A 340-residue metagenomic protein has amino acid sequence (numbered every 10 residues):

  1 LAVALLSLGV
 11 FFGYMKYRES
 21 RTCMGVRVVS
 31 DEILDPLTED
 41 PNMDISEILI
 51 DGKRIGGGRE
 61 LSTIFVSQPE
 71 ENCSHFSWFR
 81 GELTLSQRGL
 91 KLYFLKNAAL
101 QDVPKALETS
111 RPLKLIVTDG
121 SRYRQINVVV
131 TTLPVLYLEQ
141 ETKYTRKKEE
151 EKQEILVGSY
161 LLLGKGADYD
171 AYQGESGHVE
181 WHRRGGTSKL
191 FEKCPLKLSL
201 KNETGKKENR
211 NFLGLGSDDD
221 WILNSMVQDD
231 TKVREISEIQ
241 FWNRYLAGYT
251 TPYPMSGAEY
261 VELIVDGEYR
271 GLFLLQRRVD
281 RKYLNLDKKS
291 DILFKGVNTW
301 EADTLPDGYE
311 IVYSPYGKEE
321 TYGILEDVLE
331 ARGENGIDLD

Functional and structural regions predicted by a protein language model:
A2-V10: Core hydrophobic alpha-helical transmembrane segments of single-pass membrane proteins
G9-P134: Beta-rich interaction/scaffold domains
V129-G185: Hydrophobic alpha-helical membrane-insertion signals
L138, D220-V279, E319-D340: Conserved kinase catalytic-core segment
Q153-E154, Y172-Q173, K189-E192, G214-S217 (+3 more regions): Extracellular/periplasmic catalytic domains that process cell-envelope and extracellular macromolecules
Y172-V227: Conserved oxyanion/phosphate-binding beta-strand-loop segments in alpha/beta enzyme cores
E208-N211, R234-E235, F273-L275, K282-K289: Short, solvent-exposed loop/turn and secondary-structure capping segments
R281-D340: ATP-dependent phospho-/nucleotidyl transfer catalytic cores
